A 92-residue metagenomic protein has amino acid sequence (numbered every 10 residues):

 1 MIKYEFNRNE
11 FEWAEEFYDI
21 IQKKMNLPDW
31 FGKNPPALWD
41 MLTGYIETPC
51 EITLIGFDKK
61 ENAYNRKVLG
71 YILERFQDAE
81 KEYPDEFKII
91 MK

Functional and structural regions predicted by a protein language model:
M1-D29, K33, Y45-K92: N-terminal intrinsically disordered, low-complexity segments enriched in P/E/S/T
